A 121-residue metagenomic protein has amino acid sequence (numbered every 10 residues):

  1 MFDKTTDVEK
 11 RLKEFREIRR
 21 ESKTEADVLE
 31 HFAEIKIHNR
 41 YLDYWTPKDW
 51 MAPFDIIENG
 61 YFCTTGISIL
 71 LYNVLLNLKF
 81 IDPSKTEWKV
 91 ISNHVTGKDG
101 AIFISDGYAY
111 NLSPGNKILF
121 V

Functional and structural regions predicted by a protein language model:
M1-V121: A structural boundary/capping signal
